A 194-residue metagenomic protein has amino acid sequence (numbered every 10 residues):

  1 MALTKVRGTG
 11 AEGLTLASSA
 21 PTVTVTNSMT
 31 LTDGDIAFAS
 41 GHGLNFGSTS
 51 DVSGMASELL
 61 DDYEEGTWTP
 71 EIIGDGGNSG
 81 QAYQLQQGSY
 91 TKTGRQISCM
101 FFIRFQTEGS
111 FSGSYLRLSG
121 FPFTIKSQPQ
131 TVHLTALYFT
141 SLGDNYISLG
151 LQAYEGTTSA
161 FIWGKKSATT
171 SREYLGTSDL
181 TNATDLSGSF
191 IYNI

Functional and structural regions predicted by a protein language model:
M1-T69, I73, M100, T107: Intrinsic low-complexity, repeat-rich intrinsically disordered segments enriched in small/flexible residues
G13-L16, S48-E58, T67-T93, R104-K126 (+1 more regions): Surface-exposed ligand/attachment interfaces on beta-rich extracellular proteins
L31, K92, A153-E155: Generic beta-strand structural signal
N78, I103-T158, I162-W163: Terminal beta-strand-rich extracellular "head" domains that mediate receptor/glycan or other ligand binding
G94-S98: Extended extracellular/luminal ectodomain segments enriched in beta-structured repeat modules
C99-F101, S119, L186-G188: Hydrophobic residues positioned within well-ordered beta-strands of beta-sheet architectures
S159-Y174: Cysteine-clustered segments with highest specificity for TGF-beta superfamily mature ligands
N182-I194: Short, structured beta-strand segments at or near domain termini in extracellular proteins/domains
